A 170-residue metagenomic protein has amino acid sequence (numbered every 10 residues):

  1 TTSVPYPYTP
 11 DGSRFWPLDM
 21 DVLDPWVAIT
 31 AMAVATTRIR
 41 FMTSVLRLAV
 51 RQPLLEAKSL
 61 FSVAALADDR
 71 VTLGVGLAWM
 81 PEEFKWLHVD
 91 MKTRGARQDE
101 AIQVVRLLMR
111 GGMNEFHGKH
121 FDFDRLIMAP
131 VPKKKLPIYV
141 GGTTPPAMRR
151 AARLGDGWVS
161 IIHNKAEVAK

Functional and structural regions predicted by a protein language model:
T1-K170: Active-site-adjacent structural elements that line small-molecule/cofactor binding pockets in enzymes
